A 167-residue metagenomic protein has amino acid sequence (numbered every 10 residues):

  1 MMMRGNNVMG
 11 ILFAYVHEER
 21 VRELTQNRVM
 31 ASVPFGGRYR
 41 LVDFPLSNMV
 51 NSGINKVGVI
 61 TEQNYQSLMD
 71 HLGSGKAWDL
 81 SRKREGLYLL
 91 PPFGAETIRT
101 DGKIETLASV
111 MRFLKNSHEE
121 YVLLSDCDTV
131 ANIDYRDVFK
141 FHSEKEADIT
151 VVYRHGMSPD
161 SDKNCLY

Functional and structural regions predicted by a protein language model:
M1-Y167: Unchanged
